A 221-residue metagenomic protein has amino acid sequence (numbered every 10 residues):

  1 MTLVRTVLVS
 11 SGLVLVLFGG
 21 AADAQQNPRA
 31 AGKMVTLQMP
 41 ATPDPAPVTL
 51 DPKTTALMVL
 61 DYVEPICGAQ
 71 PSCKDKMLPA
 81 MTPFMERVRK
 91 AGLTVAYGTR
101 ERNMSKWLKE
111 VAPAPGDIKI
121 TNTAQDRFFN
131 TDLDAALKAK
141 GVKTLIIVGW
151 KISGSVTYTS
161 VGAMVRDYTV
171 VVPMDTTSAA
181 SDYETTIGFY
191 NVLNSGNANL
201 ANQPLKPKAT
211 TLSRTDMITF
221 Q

Functional and structural regions predicted by a protein language model:
M1-V9: Bacterial N-terminal signal peptides that target proteins for export
V9-F18: Bacterial N-terminal signal peptides
G20-A24: Sec/Tat signal peptide C-region and signal peptidase I cleavage site
Q25-A56, P83, R102-Q221: Active-site-adjacent betaalpha module
T55-A69: Acidic/histidine-rich, surface-exposed loop or edge segments in extracytoplasmic proteins
V59-L60, T94-R100: Short beta-strand segments at enzyme active-site cores
C67-M77, V148-S153: Short, glycine-rich nucleotide/cofactor-binding loops
Q70-V88, L93-Y97: A short alpha/beta connector and helix-capping loop motif
